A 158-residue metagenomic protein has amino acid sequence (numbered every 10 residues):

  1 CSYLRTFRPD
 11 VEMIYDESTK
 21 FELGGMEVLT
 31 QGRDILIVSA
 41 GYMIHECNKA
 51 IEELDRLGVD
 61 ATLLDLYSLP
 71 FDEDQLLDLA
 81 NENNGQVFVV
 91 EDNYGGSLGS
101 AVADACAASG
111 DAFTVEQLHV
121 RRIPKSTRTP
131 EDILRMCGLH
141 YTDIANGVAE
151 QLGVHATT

Functional and structural regions predicted by a protein language model:
R5-T158: Thiamine diphosphate
